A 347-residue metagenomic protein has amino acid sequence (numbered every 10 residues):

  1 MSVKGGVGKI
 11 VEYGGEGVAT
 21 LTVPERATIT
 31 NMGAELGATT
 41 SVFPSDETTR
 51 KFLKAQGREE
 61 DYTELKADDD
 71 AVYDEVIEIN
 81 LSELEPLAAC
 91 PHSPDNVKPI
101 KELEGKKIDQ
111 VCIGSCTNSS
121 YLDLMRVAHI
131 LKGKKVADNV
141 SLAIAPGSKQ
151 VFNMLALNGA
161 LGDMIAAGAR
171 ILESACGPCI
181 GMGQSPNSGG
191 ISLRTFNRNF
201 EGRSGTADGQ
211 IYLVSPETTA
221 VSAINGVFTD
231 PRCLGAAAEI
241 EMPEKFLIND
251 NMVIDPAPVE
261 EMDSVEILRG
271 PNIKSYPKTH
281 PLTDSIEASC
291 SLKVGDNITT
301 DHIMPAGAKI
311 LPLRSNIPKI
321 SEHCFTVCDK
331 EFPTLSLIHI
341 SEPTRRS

Functional and structural regions predicted by a protein language model:
M1-I10, Q150-A166, E173, G177-C179 (+2 more regions): A structural-propensity feature for long, helix-poor, extended segments
M1-K54, Q184-F246: Mobile "lid/hinge" segments at catalytic clefts and subdomain interfaces of large enzymes
G8-E12, T39-V42, V76-E78, D109-V111 (+10 more regions): Structural motif
A19-L21, T49-F52, P86-A88, N118-Y121 (+5 more regions): Flexible loop/turn segments at secondary-structure boundaries
L36-N139, A143-E173, H280-L282: Accessory "access/gating" subregions that flank catalytic or transport cores
F43-E102, D208-T326: Catalytic or ion-coupling anion/metal-binding cores of large enzyme and transporter domains
K98-E104, H129-A137, L142-P146, N158-C176 (+4 more regions): Structural signature of cysteine-dependent C-C bond-forming condensing enzymes
I338-R346: Residue-level detector of conserved catalytic or cofactor/ligand-binding positions in enzyme active sites
